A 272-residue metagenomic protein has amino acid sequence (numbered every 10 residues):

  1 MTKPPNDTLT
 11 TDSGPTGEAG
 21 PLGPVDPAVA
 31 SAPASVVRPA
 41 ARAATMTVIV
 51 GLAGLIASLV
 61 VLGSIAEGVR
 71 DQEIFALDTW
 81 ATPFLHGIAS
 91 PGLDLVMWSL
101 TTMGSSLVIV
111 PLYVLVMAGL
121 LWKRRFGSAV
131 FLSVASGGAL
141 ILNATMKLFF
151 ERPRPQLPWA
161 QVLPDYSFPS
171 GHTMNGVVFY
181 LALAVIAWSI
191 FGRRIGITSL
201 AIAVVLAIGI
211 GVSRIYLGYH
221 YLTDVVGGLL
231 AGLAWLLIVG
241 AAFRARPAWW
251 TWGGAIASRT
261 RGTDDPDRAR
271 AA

Functional and structural regions predicted by a protein language model:
T2-V108, L148-F150, R154-A160: N-terminal transmembrane-helix/juxtamembrane module of multi-pass inner/ER membrane proteins
M46-A53, Y113-A139: Interfacial segments of alpha-helical transmembrane regions
I49-V50, L107-V110, A129-V134, I197-V204 (+2 more regions): Hydrophobic alpha-helical transmembrane segments
L62, L93, L142, M146 (+3 more regions): Alpha-helical membrane-inserting segments
G92-L93, R124-A129, R193-T198: Membrane-helix interface segments
T101-R124, F179-L183, A187: Hydrophobic alpha-helical transmembrane segments
F126-W159: Hydrophobic alpha-helical transmembrane segments of integral membrane proteins
P155, W159-A272: Membrane-embedded catalytic cores of phosphoryl/pyrophosphoryl-handling enzymes
